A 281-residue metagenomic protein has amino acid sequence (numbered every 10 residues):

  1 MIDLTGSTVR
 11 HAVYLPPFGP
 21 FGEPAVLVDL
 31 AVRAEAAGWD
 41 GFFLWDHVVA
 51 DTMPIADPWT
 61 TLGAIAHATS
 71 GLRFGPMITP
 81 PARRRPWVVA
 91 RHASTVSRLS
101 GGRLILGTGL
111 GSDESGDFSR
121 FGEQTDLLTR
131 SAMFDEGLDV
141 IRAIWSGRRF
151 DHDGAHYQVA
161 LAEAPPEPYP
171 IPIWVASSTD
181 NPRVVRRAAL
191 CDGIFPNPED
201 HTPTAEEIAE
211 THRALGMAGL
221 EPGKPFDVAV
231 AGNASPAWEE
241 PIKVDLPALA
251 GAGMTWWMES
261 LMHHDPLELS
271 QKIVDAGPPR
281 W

Functional and structural regions predicted by a protein language model:
M1-W281: Active-site-adjacent structural elements that line small-molecule/cofactor binding pockets in enzymes
